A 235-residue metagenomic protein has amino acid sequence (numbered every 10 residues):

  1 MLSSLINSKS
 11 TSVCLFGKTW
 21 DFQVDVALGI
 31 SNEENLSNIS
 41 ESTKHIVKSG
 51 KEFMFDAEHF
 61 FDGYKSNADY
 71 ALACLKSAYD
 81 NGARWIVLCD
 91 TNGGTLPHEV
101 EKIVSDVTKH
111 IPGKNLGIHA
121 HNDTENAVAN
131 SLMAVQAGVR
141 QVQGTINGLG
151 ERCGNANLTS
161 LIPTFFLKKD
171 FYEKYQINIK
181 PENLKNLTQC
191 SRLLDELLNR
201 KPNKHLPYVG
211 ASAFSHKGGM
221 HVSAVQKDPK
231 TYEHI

Functional and structural regions predicted by a protein language model:
M1-L116, L132-V139: Alpha/beta enzyme core
D21, A57-E58, Q143-I146, A211 (+1 more regions): Generic secondary-structure boundary/loop-capping signal
N32, F61-Y64, A68, G93-P97 (+3 more regions): Hydrophobic alpha-helical scaffolding
L72, E125-V128, N155: Glycine-rich phosphate-binding loop at the start of an alpha helix
K102, A156, S160, E182-Q189: Generic recognition of stable, solvent-exposed alpha-helical segments in well-folded globular domains
H119-T145: Small-aliphatic-rich amphipathic alpha-helix that forms the alpha element of a beta-alpha
Q143-K168: FAD-binding core of FAD-dependent oxidoreductases, characterized by glycine-rich FAD pyrophosphate-binding loops
F165-I235: A mid-to-C-terminal "edge-of-domain" accessory segment
